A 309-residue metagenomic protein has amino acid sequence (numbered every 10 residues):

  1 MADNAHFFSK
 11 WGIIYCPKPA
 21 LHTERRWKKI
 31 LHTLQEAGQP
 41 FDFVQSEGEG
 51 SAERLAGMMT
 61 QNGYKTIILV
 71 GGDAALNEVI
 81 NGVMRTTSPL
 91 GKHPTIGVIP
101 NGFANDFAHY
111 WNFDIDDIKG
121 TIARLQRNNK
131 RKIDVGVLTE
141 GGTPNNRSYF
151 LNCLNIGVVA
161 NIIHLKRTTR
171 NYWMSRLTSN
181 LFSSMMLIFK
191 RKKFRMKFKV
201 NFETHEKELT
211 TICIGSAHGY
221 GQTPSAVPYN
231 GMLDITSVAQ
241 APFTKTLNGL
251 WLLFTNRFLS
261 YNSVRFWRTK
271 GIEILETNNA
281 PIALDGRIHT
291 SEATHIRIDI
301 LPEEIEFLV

Functional and structural regions predicted by a protein language model:
M1-V70, N81: ATP/NTP phosphate-donor binding region
I14, R85-C213: Catalytic core of DAGKc-family lipid kinases
C16-K18, N101, V238-Q240: Cofactor-binding loop segments of dinucleotide-utilizing enzymes, especially the Rossmann-like FAD- and NAD(P)+-binding
R25-W27, I80-V83, H109-W111, S225-A226: Short amphipathic alpha-helical segments
A52, A75-V79, I133: Short glycine/serine/threonine-rich phosphate/pyrophosphate-binding segments that cradle anionic phosphate groups
K192-F194, E208, Y229-L233, R268-K270: A generic structural signal for short beta-strands and their flanking turns/coil linkers
V200, E206, S237-V309: ATP/nucleoside-binding phosphotransfer catalytic cores, i.e., glycine-rich phosphate-binding loops
L209-A241: Active-site beta-loop-alpha substructure in enzyme catalytic cores, prototypically the cysteine-centered nucleophile
